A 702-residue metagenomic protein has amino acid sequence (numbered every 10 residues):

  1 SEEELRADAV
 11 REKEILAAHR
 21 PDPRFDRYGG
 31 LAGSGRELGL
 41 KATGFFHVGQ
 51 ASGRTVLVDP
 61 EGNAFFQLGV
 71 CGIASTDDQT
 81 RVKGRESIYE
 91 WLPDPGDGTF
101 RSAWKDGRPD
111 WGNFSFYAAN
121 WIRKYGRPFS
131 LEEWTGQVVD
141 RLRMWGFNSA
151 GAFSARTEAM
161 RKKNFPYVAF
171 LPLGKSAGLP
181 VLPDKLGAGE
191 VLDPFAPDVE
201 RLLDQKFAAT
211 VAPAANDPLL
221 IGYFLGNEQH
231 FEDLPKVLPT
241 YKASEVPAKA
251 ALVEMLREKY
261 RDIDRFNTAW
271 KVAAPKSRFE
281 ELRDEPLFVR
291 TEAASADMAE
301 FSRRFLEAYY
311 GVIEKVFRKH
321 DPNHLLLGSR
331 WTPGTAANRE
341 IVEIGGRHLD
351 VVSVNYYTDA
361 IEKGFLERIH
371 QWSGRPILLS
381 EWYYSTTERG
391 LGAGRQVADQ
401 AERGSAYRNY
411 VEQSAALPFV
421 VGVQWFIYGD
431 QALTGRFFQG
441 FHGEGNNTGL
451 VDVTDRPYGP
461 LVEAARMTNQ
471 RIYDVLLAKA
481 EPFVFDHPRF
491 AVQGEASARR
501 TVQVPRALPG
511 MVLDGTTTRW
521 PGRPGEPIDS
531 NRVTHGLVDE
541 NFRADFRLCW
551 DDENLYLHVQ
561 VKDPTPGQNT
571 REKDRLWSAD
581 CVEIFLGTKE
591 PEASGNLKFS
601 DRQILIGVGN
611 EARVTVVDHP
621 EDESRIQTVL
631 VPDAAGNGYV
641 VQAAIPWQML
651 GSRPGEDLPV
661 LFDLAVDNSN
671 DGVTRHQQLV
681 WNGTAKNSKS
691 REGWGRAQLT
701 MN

Functional and structural regions predicted by a protein language model:
S1-R161, G178-L219, P286-L287, T291 (+1 more regions): Active-site-adjacent substrate/metal-binding segments within catalytic domains of carbohydrate-active enzymes
I73-I88, M160-L186, A215-P218, F224-P286 (+1 more regions): Aromatic- and acidic-residue-enriched segments that line the glycan-binding/catalytic groove of carbohydrate-active
N113-W121, L179-L192, D284-A299, T332 (+4 more regions): Active-site clefts of carbohydrate-active enzymes
V138-M144, S149-E158, V191-G226, A248 (+5 more regions): An active-site-proximal structural segment forming one wall of the substrate-binding cleft that immediately precedes
P218-G222, G226-E228, W382, T387 (+1 more regions): Substrate-binding cleft of secreted/luminal carbohydrate-active enzymes
T240-A251, F426-G494: Aromatic-rich peripheral "rim/lid" segments of glycoside hydrolase catalytic domains that contact and position glycan
E300-K315, K319-A393, E412: Glycoside hydrolase catalytic-domain groove-lining segments
A491-N702: Structural preference for beta-rich elements and adjacent junctions enriched in aromatics
